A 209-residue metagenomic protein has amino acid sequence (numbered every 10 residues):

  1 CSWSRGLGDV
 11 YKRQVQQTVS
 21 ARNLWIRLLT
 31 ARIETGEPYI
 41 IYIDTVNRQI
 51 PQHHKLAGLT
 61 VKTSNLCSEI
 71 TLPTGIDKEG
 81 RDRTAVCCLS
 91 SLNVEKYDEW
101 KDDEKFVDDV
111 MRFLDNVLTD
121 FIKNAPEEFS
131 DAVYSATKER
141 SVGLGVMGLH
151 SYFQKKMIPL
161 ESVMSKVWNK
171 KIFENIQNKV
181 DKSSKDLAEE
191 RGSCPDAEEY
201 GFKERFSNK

Functional and structural regions predicted by a protein language model:
C1-Y11: Single conserved hydrophobic/aromatic residue that forms the stacking wall/gate of nucleotide- or nucleobase-binding
D9-L29, T35-Y39: Charged (Asp/Glu and Lys/Arg) segments that form or flank catalytic channels of large polymer- and nucleotide-handling
Q17, A21-L24, I33, D82-C87 (+4 more regions): Active-site-proximal structural scaffolding
A21-R27, I43-S68, D186-K209: Conserved mixed alpha/beta core segments that line enzyme active sites in large multi-domain catalysts
R32-A136, G148-Y152: Function-dense linear segments that define catalytic or interfacial modules in macromolecule-processing proteins
D109-V133, T137, I158-K209: Internal maturation/activation junctions in enzymes
S141-P159: Hydrophobic/aromatic-rich, well-ordered segments within soluble, folded domains that form packed cores
